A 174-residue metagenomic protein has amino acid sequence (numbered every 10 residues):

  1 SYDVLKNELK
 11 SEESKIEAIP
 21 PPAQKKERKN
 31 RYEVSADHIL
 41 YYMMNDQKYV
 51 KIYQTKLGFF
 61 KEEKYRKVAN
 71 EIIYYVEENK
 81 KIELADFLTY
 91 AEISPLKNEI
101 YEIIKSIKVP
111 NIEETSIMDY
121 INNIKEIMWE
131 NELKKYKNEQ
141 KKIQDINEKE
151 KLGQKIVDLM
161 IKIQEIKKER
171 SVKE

Functional and structural regions predicted by a protein language model:
S1-K15: Charge-patterned, long linear interaction tracts outside catalytic cores
Y2, F59-F60, F87: Phenylalanine-focused residue identity feature
D3, E33-Y41, E62-N70, M118 (+3 more regions): Non-catalytic, well-ordered alpha-helical scaffold segments
S11-N79, Y101: Non-catalytic protein-protein interaction segments used by genome-maintenance enzymes to assemble and couple activities
E77-E174: Bacterial replisome coupling helices
